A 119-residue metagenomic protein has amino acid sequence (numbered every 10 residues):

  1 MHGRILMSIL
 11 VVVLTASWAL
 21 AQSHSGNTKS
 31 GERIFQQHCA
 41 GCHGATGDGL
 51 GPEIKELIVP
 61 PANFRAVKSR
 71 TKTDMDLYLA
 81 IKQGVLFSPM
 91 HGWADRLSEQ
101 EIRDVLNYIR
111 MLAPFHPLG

Functional and structural regions predicted by a protein language model:
M1-I9: Bacterial N-terminal signal peptides that target proteins for export
S8-S17: Bacterial N-terminal signal peptides
W18-I34, G119: Electrostatic cytochrome c docking/interface patches
K29-A40, K72-M75, F87: Sequence context surrounding c-type heme c attachment/ligation sites in exported
G31-T46, V105, I109: The canonical Cys-X-X-Cys-His
D48, M111-G119: Inter-heme linker and motif-flanking segments adjacent to c-type heme-binding CXXCH motifs in c-type cytochromes
P52-E56: Short cysteine/histidine-rich zinc-coordinating motifs and their immediately flanking basic loops
L57-M111: Extracytoplasmic electron-transfer domains, predominantly the class I c-type cytochrome c fold
